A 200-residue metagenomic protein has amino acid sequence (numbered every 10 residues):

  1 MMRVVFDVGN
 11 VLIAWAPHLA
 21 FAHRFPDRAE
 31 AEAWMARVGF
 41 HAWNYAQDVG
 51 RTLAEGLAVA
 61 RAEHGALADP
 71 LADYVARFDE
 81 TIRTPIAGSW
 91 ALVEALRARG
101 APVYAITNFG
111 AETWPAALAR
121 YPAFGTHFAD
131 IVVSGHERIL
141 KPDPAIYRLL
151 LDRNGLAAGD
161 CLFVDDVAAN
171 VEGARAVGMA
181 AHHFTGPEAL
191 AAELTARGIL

Functional and structural regions predicted by a protein language model:
M1-V4, G110-A111, P115-L200: Asp-based, Mg2+/Mn2+-dependent phosphohydrolase catalytic module
M2-A91, A98-R99, G110-W114: N-terminal helical cap/lid subdomain that shapes the substrate entry/recognition surface in HAD-like hydrolases
L19-A20, A42, E55, V59 (+7 more regions): Alpha-helical elements of Rossmann-like donor-binding domains used by nucleotide-donor carbohydrate transfer enzymes
G56, L71, I106, D160-C161 (+1 more regions): Residue-level detector of family-conserved "landmark" positions at structurally sensitive sites
A62, A66, A95-A98, D152 (+2 more regions): Secondary-structure boundary motif
R99-G100, H127: Structured helix-beta-strand junction loops
P102-Y104, A180: Proline-centered loop/turn at the N-terminus of a beta-strand
